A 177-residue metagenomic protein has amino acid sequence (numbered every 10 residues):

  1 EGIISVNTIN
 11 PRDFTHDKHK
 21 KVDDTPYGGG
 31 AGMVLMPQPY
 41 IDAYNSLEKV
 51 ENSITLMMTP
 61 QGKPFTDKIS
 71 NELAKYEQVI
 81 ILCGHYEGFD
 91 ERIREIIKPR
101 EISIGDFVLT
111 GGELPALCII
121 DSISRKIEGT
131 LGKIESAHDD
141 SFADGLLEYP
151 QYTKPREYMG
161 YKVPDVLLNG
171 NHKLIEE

Functional and structural regions predicted by a protein language model:
E1-L47, L168-N169, K173-E176: N-terminal nucleotide/polyanion-binding subdomain common to many enzyme families
N7-I9, I54-L56, V79-I80, R100-I102: Hydrophobic/aromatic beta-strand patches that form the interior of the parallel beta-sheet core in alpha/beta enzyme
P11-F14, H85-F89: Short glycine-enriched loops at secondary-structure junctions
V22, Y27, F65, L73 (+4 more regions): Short clusters of hydrophobic/aromatic residues that line enzyme substrate/ligand-binding pockets
V34-H85: S-adenosyl-L-methionine/SAH cofactor-binding core of RNA-modifying enzymes
F89, I93-E135, D140: Structured adenosyl-cofactor binding patch, chiefly the S-adenosyl-L-methionine
L114, K126-D165: Internal, active-site/partner-interface "lid" segment
